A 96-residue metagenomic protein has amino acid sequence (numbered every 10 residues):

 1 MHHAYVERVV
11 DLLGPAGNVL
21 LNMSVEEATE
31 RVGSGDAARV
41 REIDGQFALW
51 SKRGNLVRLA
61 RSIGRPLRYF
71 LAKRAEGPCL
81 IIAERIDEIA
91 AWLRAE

Functional and structural regions predicted by a protein language model:
M1-E96: Cysteine-centered catalytic environments shared across enzyme families
